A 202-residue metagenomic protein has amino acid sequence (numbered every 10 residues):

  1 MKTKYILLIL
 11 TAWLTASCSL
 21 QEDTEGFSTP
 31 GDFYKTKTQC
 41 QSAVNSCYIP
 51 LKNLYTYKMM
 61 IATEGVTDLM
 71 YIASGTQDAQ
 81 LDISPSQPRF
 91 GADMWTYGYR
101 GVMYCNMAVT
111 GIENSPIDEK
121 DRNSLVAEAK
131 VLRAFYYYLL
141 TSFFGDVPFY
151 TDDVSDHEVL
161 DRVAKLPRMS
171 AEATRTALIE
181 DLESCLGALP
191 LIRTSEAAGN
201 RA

Functional and structural regions predicted by a protein language model:
M1-T29: Bacterial Sec-dependent N-terminal signal peptides
C18-T63, Y97, M107-V109, E172: Acidic, glycine-rich segments characteristic of secretory precursors and extracytoplasmic regions
D23, T141-D153: Short, well-structured active-site flanking segments
D23, T63, T67-L69, D146 (+1 more regions): Acidic side chains
G31, Y57-D78, Y150-D152, P190-A202: Short, surface-exposed recognition loops and adjoining beta-strand edges that mediate ligand/DNA contacts, enriched
K37, Q41, I49, G75-F144 (+2 more regions): Conserved, well-structured interaction surfaces
T151-D156, L182: Short, small-residue-rich loop/turn micro-motifs
S155-V163: Short glycine/proline- and charge-enriched loop/turn segments that cap or connect secondary-structure elements
